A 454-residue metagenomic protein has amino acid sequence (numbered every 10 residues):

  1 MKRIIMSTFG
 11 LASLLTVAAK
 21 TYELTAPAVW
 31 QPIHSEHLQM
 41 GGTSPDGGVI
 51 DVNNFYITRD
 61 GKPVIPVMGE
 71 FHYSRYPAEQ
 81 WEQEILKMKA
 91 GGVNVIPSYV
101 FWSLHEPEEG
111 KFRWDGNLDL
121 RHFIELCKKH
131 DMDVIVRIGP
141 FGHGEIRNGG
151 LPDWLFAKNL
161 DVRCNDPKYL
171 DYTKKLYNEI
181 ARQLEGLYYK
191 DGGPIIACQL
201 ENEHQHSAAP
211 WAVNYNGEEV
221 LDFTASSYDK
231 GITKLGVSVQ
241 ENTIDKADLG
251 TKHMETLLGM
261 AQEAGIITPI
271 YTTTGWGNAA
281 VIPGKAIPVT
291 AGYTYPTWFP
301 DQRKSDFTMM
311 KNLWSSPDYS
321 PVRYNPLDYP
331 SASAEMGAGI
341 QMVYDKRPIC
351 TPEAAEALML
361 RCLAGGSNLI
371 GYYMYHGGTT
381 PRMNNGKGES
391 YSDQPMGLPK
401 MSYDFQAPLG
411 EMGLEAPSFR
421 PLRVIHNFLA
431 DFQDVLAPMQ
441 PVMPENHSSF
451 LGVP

Functional and structural regions predicted by a protein language model:
K2-T8: Sec-dependent signal peptide recognition, specifically the positively charged N-region followed immediately by
L11-A18: Hydrophobic h-region of N-terminal signal peptides that target proteins for export in Gram-negative bacteria
K20-V95: N-terminal carbohydrate-binding accessory modules
W81-N148, D153, L258, Q262: Aromatic-lined substrate-binding rim segments of carbohydrate-active enzymes
L120, W154-L170, E219-T274, K285-K311 (+1 more regions): Acidic, His- and aromatic-enriched active-site or binding-groove loops in soluble protein domains that engage sugars
G142-L184: Active-site-adjacent "subsite" loops/lids of carbohydrate-active enzymes
K158, L170-Q183, D191-Q199, H204-H206 (+8 more regions): Carbohydrate-binding surfaces of carbohydrate-active enzymes
A280-Y344, L358: Glycoside hydrolase catalytic-domain groove-lining segments
